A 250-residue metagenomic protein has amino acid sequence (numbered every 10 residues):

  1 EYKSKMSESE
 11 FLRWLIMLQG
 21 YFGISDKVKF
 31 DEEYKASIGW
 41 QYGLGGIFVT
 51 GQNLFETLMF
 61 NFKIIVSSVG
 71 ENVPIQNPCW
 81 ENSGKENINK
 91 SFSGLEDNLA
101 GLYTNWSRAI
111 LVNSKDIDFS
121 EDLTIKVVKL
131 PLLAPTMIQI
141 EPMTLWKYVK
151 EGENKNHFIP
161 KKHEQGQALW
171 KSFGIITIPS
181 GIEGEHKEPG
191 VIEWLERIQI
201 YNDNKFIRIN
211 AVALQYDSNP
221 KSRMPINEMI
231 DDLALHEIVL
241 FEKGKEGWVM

Functional and structural regions predicted by a protein language model:
E1, M6, M17-M250: Extended alpha-helical scaffolding segments
E8-F11: Cys/His-coordinated zinc-binding microdomains
